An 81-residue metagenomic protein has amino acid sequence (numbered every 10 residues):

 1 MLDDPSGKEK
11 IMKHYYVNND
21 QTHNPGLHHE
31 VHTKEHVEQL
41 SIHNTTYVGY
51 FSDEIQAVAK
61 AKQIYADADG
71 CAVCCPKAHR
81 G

Functional and structural regions predicted by a protein language model:
M1-I11: Short, Lys/Arg-enriched N-terminal segments with co-localized hydrophobic residues within the first ~10-30 amino acids
I11, N19-H23, A68: Polar low-complexity intrinsically disordered regions
V17-N18, V58: A generic local structural motif
N18-T45, P76-G81: Short aromatic-glycine-(Arg/Gly/Cys) micro-motifs in beta-strand/loop hairpins
S41-S52, I64, V73: A short, exposed loop/beta-hairpin motif centered on an aromatic-Gly-Thr core
I55-G81: Short, compact, well-ordered microdomains
